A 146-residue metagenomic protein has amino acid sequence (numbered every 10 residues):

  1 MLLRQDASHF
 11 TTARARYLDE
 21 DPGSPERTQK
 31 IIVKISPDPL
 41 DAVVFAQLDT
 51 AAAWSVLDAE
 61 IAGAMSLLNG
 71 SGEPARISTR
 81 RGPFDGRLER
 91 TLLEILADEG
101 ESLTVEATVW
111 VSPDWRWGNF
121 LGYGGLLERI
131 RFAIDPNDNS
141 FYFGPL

Functional and structural regions predicted by a protein language model:
M1-L146: Pepsin/retropepsin-fold aspartyl endopeptidases
